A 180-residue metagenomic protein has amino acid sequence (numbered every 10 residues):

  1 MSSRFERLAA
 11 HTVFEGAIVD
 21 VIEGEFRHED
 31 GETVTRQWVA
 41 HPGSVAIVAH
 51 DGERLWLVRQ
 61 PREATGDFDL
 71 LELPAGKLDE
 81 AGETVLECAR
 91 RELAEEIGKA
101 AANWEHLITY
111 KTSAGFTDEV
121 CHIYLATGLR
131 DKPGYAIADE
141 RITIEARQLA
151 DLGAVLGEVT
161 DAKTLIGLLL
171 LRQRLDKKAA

Functional and structural regions predicted by a protein language model:
S2, V45-R91, I108, P133 (+1 more regions): Conserved Nudix-box catalytic region and its N-terminal flanking loop in Nudix hydrolases and closely related
S2-F5, E32, D69, F116-T117 (+3 more regions): Nudix hydrolase/Nudix homology domain
F5, A9-A46, D51: Acidic, metal-coordinating catalytic segment for phosphate/diphosphate chemistry, firing primarily on the Nudix
E15, D20, G43, T117-V120 (+1 more regions): A generic structural signal for well-ordered coil/turn residues at beta-strand boundaries that shape enzyme active-site
V21-E23, L57, I123-L125, I144-A146: Conserved hydrophobic/aromatic beta-strand scaffold that supports enzyme active sites
H28, A49-D51, R59, L125-G128: Residue-level signal for short segments within beta-strands and strand-turn junctions of well-structured beta-sheet
P42, R62, E72, A94-D131: Active-site segment of metal-dependent pyrophosphate-handling enzymes, primarily the Nudix hydrolase catalytic core
E87, R91, E95, A150-G157: Replace "anionic and nucleotidyl ligands
